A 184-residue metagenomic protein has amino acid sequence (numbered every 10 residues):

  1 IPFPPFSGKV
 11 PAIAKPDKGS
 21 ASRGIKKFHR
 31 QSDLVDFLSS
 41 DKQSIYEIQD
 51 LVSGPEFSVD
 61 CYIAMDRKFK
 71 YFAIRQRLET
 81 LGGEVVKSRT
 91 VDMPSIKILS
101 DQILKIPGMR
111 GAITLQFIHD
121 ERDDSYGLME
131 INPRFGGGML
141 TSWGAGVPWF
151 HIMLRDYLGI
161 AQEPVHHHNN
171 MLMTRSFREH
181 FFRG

Functional and structural regions predicted by a protein language model:
I1-I25: A conserved helix-loop-beta module that forms one wall/lid of the active-site cleft in ATP-utilizing catalytic domains
P11-I13, S44-I48, I113-T114: A short linear hydrophobic-aromatic micro-motif
K15, V59, L115: Thr-Gly-centered strand-to-loop micro-motif
S20, P55, F135: Glycine-rich nucleotide phosphate-binding loop and flanking beta-alpha elements of Rossmann-like dinucleotide-binding
S22, T80-V85, G136-L140: Short small-residue beta-strand/loop micro-motif enriched in glycine and branched aliphatics
K26-G108, I118-G127: Phosphate-binding site of ATP-dependent enzymes
D92-G184: ATP-dependent carboxylate activation and anion-phosphoryl transfer catalytic cores that bind Mg-ATP to form
